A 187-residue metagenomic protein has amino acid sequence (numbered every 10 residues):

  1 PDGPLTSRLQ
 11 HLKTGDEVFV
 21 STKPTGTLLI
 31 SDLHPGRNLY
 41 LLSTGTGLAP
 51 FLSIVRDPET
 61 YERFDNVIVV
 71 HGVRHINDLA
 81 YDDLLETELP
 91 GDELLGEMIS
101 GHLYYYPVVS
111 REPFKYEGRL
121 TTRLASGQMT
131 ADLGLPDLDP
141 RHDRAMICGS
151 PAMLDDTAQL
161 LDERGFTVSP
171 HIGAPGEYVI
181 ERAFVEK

Functional and structural regions predicted by a protein language model:
P1-Y40, R182-F184: FAD-binding FR-type
I30-L33, T60, L135-L138: Glycine-rich helix-loop-beta junction characteristic of Rossmann-like nucleotide cofactor-binding loops
G36, T60-V67: Conserved S-adenosyl-L-methionine
L39-L42, M146: Conserved beta-strand elements of the Class I
T44-A49: Ser/Thr-glycine-rich phosphate-binding loops at phosphate-binding pockets of nucleotides, nucleotide cofactors
P50-T60: Histidine-anchored nucleotide/phosphate-binding helix
V70, N77-K187: Reductase modules of NAD(P)H-dependent flavoproteins
